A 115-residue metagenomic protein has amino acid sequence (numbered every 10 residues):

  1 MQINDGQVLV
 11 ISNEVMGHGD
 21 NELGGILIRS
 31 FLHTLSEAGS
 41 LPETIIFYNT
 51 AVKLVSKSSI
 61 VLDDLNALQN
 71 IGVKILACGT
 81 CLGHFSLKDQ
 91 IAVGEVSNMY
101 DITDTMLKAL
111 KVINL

Functional and structural regions predicted by a protein language model:
M1-I11: SAM-dependent methyltransferases
M1-I3, E37-A38, N70: Iron-sulfur (Fe-S) cluster-binding modules
V10-L41, Y48: Conserved mixed alpha/beta catalytic, RNA-binding, or beta-rich assembly cores of soluble enzyme, regulatory
G24-S30, S59-D63, G94-V96: Charged helix-capping and loop-helix junction motifs
L32, L62-N66, T103: Short amphipathic alpha-helical segments and helix-helix/interface helices
I45-I46, A51-V61: N-terminal beta-loop-helix "entrance" segment that forms/cooperates in small-molecule cofactor or anionic ligand
V61-F85: A glycine-rich helix N-cap at a beta->alpha junction
F85-L115: C-terminal structural segments of small proteins and small subunits
